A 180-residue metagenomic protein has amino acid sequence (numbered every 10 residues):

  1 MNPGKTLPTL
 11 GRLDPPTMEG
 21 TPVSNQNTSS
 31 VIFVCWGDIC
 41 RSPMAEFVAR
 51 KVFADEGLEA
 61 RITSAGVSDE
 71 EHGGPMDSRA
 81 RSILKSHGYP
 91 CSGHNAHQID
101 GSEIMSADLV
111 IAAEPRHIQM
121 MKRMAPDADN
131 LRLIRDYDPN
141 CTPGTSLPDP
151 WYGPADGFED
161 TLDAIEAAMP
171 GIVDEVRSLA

Functional and structural regions predicted by a protein language model:
K5-S106, D174-A180: Conserved active-site segments centered on acidic
L10-G11, T21, T28, L109 (+1 more regions): Phosphate-binding/catalytic loops
F33, I111-A112: Hydrophobic beta-strand core positions in alpha/beta domains
S42, E114-P115: Helix N-cap/beta->alpha junction signal
